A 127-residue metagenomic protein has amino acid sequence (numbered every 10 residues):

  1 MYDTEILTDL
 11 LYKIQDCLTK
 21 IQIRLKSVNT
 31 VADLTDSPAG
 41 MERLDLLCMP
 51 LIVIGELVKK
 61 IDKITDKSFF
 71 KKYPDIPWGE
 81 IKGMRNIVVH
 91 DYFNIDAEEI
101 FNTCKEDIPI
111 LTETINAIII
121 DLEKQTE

Functional and structural regions predicted by a protein language model:
M1-E127: Solvent-exposed interaction patches of small proteins and small membrane subunits
